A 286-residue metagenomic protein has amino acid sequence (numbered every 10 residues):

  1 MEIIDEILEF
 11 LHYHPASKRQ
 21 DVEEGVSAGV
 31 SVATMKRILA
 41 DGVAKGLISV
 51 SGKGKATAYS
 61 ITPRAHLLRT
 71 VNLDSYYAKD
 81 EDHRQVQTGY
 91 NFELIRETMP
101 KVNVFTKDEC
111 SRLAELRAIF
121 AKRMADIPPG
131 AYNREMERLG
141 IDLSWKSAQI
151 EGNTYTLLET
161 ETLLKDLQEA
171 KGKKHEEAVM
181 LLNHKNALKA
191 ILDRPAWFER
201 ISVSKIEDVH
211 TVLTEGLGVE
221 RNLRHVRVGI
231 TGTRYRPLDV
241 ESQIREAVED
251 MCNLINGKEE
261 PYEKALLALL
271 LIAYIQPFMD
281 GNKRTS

Functional and structural regions predicted by a protein language model:
M1-S286: FIC/Doc superfamily catalytic core
